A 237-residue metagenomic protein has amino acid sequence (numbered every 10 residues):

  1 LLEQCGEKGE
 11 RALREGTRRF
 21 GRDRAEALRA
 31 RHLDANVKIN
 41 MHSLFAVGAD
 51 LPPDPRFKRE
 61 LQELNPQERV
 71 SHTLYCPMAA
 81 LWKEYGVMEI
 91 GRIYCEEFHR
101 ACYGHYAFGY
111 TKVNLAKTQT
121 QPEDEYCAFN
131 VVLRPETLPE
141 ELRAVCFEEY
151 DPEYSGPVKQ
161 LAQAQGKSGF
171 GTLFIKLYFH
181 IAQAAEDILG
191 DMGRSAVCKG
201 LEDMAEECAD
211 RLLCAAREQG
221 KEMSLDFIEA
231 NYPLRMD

Functional and structural regions predicted by a protein language model:
L1-E68, A79-E97, A101, Y110-Y126 (+1 more regions): N-terminal accessory segment detector
S71: A helicase ATPase "motif cassette" and its flanking acidic/Ser/Thr-rich regulatory loops
L74-C76: Structured interaction and signal-relay segments at domain junctions
